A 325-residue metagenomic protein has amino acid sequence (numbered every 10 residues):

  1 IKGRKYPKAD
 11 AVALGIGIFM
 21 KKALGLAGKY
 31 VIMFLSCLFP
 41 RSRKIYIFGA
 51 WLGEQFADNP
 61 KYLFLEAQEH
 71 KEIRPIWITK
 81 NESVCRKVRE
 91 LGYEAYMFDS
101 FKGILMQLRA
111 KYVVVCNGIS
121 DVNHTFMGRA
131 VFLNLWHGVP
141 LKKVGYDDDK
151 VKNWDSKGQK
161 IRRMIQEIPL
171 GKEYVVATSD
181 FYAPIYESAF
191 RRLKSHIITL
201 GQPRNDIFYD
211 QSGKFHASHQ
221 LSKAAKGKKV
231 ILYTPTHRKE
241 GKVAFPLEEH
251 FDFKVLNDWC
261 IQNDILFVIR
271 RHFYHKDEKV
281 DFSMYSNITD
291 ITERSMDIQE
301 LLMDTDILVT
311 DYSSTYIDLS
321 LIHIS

Functional and structural regions predicted by a protein language model:
I1-I47, L52: Membrane-proximal basic amphipathic "stem/tether" segments
V31-S42, Q166-E167, Q220-A225, W259: Short boundary motifs at domain starts and secondary-structure transition points
R43-K44, A130, K228-I231: Nucleotide donor/acceptor-binding cores
I45-Q211: Active-site and donor-binding regions of nucleotide-sugar-utilizing enzymes
F56-E66, A189, L200-D281: Conserved catalytic-core segment of nucleotide-activated headgroup transferases in glycan assembly
A95-Y112, F273-I317: Donor nucleotide-activated moiety binding/catalytic core segment of transferases that use nucleotide-activated donors
D121-N123, E240-G241, K276, Y316-I317: Short glycine-rich, flexible loops that bind phosphorylated cofactors or substrates
I322-I324: Conserved small/polar residues in nucleotide/adenosyl-binding loops
